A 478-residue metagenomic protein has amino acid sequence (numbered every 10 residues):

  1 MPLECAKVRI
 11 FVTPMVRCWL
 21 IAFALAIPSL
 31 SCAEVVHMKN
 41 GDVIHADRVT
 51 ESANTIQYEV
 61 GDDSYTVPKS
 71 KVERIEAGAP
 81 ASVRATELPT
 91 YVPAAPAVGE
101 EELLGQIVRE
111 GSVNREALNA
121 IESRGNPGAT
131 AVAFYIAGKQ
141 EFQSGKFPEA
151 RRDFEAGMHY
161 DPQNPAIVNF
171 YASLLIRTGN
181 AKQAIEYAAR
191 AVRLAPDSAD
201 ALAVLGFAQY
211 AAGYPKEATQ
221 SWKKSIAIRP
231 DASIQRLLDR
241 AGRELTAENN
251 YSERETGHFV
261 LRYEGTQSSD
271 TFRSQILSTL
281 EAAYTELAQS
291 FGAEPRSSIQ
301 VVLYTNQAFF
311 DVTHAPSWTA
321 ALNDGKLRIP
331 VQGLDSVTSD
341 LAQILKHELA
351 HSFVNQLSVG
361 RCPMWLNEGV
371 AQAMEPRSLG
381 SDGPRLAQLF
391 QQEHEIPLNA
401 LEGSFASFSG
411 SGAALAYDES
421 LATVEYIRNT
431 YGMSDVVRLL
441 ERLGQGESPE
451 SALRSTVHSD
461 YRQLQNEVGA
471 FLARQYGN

Functional and structural regions predicted by a protein language model:
L30-Y160, Y210, T219: Compositionally biased alpha-helical segments
G125, K139, D153, R190 (+4 more regions): Beta/coil-rich, acidic/histidine-enriched accessory regions frequently appended to metallopeptidases
G128, P162, P196, R229-P230: Short coil turns that delineate tetratricopeptide repeat
A133, I167, A201, I234-Q235: TPR alpha-solenoid repeat register
N250-P363, M374-G383, Q392-E395, E402-A406 (+2 more regions): Juxtacatalytic substrate-recognition/specificity segment
L287, E395-R462, A473: Active-site-proximal alpha-helical
